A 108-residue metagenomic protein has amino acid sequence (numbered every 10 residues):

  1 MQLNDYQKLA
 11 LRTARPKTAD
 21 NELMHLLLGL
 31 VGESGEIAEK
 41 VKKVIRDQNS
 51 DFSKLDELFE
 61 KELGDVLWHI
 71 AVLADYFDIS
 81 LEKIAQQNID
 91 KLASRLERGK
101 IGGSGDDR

Functional and structural regions predicted by a protein language model:
M1-L63, L67-R108: Flexible "arm" and connector segments at domain edges
